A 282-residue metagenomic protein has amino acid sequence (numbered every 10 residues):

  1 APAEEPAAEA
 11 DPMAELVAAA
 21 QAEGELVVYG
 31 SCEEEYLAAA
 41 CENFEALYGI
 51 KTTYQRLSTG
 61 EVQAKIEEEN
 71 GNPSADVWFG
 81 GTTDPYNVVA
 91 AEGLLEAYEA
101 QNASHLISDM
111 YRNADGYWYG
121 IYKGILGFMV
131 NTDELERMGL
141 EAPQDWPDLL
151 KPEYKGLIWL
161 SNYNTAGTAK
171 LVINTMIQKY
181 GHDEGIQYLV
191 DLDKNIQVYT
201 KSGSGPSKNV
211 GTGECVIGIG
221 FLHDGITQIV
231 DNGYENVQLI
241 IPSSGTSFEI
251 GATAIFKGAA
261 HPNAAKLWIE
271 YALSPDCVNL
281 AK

Functional and structural regions predicted by a protein language model:
A1-E23: Short, low-complexity disordered leader/linker segments with a strong preference for bacterial N-terminal type II
V27-C41, T53-E69, P73-E214: Extracytoplasmic ligand-binding site segments that recognize negatively charged/polar headgroups
A40, E184, Y188, A260-A272 (+1 more regions): Short amphipathic alpha-helical coupling segments at ligand-binding clamshell hinges and other catalytic/signaling
A40-Y48: A short alpha-helix/helix-coil micro-patch that ends at or immediately precedes a cysteine
D84-V88, V216-N236: A ligand-binding cleft/hinge motif common to bilobed small-molecule-binding domains
L95-H105, W118-Y119, P147, V230 (+2 more regions): Short beta-strand->loop
G124, Y188-D193, Y199-T200, L222 (+1 more regions): Periplasmic-binding protein-like
M129-E134, I173-N174, E249-A264, L280-A281: A bilobed periplasmic-binding-protein/Venus flytrap-type ligand-binding module shared by bacterial periplasmic
